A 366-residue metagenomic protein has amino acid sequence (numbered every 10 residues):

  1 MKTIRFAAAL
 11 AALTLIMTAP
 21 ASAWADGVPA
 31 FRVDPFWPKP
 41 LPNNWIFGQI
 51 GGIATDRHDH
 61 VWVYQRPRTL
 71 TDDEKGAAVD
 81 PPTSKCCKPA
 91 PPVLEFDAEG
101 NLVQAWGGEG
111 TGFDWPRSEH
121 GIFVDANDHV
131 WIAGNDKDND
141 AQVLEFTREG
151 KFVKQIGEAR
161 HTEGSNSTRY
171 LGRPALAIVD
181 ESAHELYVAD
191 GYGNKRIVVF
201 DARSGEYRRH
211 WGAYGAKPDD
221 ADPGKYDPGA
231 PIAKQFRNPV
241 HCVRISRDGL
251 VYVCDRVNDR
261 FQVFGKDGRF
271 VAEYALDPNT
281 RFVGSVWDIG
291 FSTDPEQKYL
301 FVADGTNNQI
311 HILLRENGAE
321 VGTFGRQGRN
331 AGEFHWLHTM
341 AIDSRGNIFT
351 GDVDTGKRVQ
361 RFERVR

Functional and structural regions predicted by a protein language model:
M1-R5: Positively charged n-region of N-terminal signal peptides that target proteins for export
A7-A19: Bacterial N-terminal signal peptides
S22-R366: Eukaryotic scaffold repeat domains enriched in small/polar residues
